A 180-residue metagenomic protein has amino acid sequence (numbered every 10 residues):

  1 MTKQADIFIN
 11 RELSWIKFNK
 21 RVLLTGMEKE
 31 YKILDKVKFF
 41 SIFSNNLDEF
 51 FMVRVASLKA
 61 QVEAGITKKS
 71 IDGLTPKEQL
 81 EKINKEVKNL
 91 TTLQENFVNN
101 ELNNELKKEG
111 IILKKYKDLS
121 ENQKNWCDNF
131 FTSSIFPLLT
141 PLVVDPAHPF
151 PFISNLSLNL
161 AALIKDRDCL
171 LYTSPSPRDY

Functional and structural regions predicted by a protein language model:
M1-I9: Charged, compositionally biased N-terminal leader segments and the immediate start of the first structured element
F8-S44: N-terminal-proximal low-complexity accessory segments that begin disordered and transition into the first
R11-W15, D35, F43, D72-Q79 (+3 more regions): Secondary-structure capping and boundary motifs in well-ordered enzyme cores
M27-E30, F40-Y116: Extended, charge-enriched "interface" segments that sit outside catalytic cores
N103-T140: Charged, compositionally biased non-catalytic regions
W126-D168: Extended, Lys/Arg-enriched charged tracts that mediate electrostatic binding to polyanionic substrates
Y172-Y180: Single conserved hydrophobic/aromatic residue that forms the stacking wall/gate of nucleotide- or nucleobase-binding
